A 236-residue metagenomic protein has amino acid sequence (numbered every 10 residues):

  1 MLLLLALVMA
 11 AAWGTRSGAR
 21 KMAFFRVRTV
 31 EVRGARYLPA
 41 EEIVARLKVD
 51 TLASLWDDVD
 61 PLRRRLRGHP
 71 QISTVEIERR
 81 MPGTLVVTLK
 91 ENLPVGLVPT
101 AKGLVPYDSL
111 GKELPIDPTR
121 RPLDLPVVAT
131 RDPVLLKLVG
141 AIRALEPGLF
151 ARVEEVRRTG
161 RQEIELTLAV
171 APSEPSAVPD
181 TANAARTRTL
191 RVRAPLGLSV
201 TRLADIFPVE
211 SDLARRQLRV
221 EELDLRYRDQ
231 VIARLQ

Functional and structural regions predicted by a protein language model:
M1-F25, T29, A40-E41, A45-R64 (+1 more regions): Charged, solvent-exposed interaction patches on well-folded alpha/beta domains that mediate macromolecular contacts
V32: Extended, alpha-helix-rich binding/interface surfaces that flank or overlap catalytic cores and mediate recognition
H69: Acidic-histidine catalytic/liganding microenvironments
